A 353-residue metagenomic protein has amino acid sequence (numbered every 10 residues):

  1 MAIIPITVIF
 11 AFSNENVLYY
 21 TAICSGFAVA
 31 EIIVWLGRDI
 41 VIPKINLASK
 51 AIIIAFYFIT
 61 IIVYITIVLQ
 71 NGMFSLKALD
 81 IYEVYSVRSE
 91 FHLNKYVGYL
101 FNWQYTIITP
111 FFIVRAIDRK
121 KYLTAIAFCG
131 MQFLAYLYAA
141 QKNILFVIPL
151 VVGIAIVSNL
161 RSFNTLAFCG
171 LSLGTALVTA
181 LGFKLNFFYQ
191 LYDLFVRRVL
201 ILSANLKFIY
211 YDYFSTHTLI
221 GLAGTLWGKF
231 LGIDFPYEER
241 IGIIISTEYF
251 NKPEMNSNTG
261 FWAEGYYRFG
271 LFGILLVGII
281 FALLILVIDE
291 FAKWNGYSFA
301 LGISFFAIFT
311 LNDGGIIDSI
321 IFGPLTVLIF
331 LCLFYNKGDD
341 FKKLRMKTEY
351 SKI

Functional and structural regions predicted by a protein language model:
M1-I108, F112-I113, D118-R119, S162-T165 (+3 more regions): Membrane-anchoring hydrophobic segments
V8-Y20, G130-A155, L271, D313-F322: Helix-loop-helix junctions and helix-breaking kinks within/between transmembrane helices of multi-pass membrane
K50-I54, A167-S172, L200-Y211: Interfacial segments of alpha-helical transmembrane regions
I81-K95, Y99, L177-L286: Small-residue-enriched transmembrane helix-hairpin modules in multi-pass membrane proteins
F111-F112, F133-L134, V152-I156, E264 (+3 more regions): Alpha-helical transmembrane segments of multipass membrane proteins
R119-A140, F235-T247: Cytoplasmic juxtamembrane regions at transmembrane-helix boundaries
A125-F128, K142-L150, L166-F168, L276-V277: Hydrophobic alpha-helical membrane segments of integral membrane proteins
V151-T165: Perimembrane helix-loop-helix junctions
